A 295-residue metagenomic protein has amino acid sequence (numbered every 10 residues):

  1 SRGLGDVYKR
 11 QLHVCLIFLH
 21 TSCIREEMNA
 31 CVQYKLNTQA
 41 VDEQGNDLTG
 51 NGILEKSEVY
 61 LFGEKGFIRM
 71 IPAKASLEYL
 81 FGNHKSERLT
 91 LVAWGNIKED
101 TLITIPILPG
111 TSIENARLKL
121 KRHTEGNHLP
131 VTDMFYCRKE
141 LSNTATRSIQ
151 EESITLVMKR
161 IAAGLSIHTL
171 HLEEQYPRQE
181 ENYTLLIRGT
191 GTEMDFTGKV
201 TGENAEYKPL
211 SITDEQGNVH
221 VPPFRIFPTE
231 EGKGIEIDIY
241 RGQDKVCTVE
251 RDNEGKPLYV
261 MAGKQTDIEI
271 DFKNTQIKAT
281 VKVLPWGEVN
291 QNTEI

Functional and structural regions predicted by a protein language model:
S1-Y8: Short, small-residue-biased leader/transition segments that mark boundaries at the very start of proteins
K9-H20: Bacterial N-terminal signal peptides
F18-D47, I167, G263, L284-I295: Bacterial Sec-dependent N-terminal signal peptides
I53-L108, P177-Y259, Q291-I295: Tryptophan-paired
L77-Y79, E152-L156: Short strand-edge motifs at loop-to-beta-strand transitions and within beta-strands of extracellular beta-rich domains
E99-E152, Q243-T275: Structured interaction patches on ligand/partner-binding surfaces of diverse proteins
T155-A162, I226-T229: Conserved "repeat-terminator" motif of extracellular CCP/Sushi domains
K159-Y176: Surface-exposed interaction/gating patches
